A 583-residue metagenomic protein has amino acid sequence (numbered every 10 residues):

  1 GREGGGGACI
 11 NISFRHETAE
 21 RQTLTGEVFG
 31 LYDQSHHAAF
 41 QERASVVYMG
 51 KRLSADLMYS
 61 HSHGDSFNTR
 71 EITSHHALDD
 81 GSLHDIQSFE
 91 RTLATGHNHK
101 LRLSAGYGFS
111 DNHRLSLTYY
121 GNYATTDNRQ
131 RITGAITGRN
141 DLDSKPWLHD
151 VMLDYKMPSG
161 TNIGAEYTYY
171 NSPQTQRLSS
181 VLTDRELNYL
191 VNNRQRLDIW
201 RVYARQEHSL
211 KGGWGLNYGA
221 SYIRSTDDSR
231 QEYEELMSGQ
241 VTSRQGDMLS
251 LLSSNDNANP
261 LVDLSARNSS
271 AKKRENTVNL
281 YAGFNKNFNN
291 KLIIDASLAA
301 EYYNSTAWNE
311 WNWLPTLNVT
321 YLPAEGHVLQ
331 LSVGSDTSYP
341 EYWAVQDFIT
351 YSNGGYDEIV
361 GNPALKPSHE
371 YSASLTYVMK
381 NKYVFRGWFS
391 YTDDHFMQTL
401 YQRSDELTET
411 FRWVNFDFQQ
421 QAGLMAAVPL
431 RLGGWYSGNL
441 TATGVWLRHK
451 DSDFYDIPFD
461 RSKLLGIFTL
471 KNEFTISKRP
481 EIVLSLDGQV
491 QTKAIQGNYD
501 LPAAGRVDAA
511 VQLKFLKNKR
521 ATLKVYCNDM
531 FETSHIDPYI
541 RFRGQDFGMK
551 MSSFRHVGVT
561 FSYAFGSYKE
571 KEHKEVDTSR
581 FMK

Functional and structural regions predicted by a protein language model:
G1-R131, N140-N171, R205-N217, N289 (+6 more regions): Membrane-proximal, glycine/serine-rich, low-complexity loop/turn segments characteristic of large bacterial
F29-L31, I86-R91, I132-L142, R185-N192 (+10 more regions): Extracellular loop and loop/strand-boundary signature of outer-membrane beta-barrel proteins
F40-E42, L53, H99, W200 (+10 more regions): Hydrophobic core residues within well-ordered beta-strands of beta-rich domains
N68-S82, N122, D127-N140, P173-D184 (+11 more regions): Outer-membrane beta-barrel translocator domains and adjoining extracellular loop/strand segments of Gram-negative
N98-A124, D141-N312, L322, Y383-G387 (+2 more regions): Face-selective signature of the C-terminal outer-membrane beta-barrel domain
I199-R201, K366, S372, V384-T441 (+1 more regions): Outer membrane beta-barrel strand-and-loop segments of large Gram-negative receptors, especially TonB-dependent
L375, A426, N472, V511 (+2 more regions): Hydrophobic, well-ordered secondary-structure elements that form the walls of internal hydrophobic environments
G466-A521, N528-Q545: C-terminal beta-barrel architecture of Gram-negative outer-membrane proteins
